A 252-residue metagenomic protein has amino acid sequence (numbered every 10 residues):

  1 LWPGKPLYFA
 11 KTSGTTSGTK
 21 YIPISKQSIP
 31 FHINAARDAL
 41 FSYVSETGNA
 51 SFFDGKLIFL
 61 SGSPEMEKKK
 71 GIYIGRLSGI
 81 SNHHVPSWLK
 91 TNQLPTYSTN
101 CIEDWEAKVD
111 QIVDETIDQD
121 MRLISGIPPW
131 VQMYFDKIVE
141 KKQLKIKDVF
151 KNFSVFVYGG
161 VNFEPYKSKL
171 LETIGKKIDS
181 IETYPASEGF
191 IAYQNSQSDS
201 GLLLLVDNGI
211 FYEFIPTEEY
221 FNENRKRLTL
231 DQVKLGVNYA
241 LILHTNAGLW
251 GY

Functional and structural regions predicted by a protein language model:
L1, H83-Y252: Active-site glycine/GP-rich loop and adjacent strand/helix microenvironment that borders small-molecule binding pockets
L1-A10: Conserved pre-ATP/AMP-binding loop-to-beta segment of ANL
W2, Y21-S25, I29: Alpha-helix N-cap/helix-initiation motif
F9-I22: Conserved adenylation A10 loop of the ANL superfamily
I22-I24, K70, D136: Short, solvent-exposed loop/turn and secondary-structure capping segments
K26-T47: Conserved structural elements of the adenylate-forming
Y43-P86, E103: Conserved AMP-binding loop of ANL adenylate-forming enzymes
